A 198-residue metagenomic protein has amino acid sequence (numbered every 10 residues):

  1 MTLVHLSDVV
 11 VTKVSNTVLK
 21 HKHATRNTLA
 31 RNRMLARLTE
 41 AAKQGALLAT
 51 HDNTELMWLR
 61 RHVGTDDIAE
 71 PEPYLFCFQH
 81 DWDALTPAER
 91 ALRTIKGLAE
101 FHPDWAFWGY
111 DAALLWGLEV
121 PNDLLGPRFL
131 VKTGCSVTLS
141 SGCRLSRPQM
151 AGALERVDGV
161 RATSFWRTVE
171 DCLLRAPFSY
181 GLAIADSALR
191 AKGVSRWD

Functional and structural regions predicted by a protein language model:
T2-D198: Short gly/ser-rich loop at a beta-strand->alpha-helix junction or flexible surface loop bordering the NTP-binding
